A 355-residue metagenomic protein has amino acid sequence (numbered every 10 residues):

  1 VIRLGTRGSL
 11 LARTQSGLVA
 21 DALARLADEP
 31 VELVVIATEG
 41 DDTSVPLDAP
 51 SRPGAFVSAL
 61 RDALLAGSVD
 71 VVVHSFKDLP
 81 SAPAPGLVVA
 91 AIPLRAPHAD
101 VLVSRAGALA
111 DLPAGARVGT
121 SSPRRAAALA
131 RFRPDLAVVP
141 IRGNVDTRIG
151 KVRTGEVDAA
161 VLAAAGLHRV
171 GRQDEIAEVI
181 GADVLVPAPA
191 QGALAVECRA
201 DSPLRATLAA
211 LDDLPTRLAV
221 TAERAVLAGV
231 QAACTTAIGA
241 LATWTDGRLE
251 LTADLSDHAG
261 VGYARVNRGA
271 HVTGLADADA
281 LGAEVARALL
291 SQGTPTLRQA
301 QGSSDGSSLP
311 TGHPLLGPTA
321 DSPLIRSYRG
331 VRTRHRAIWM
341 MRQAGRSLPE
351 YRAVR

Functional and structural regions predicted by a protein language model:
V1-A37, T43-P50, R131-P310: Small-molecule-sensing regulatory modules
R3-G5, V72, A90, G119 (+1 more regions): Short, well-ordered beta-strand segments
V45-V71: Short, structured active-site "lid" loops
V69-V73, D158-A159: Short, Asp-centered acidic motifs that coordinate Mg2+ and/or phosphate in catalytic or ligand-binding sites
F76-L79, P85-L136: A conserved helix-loop-strand patch within extracytoplasmic ligand-binding domains of the periplasmic binding
V88, V101-V103, A193-E197, T252-D254 (+1 more regions): Residues embedded in well-ordered beta-strands
H313-R355: N-terminal basic, low-complexity leaders that serve as flexible interaction/assembly modules and, when applicable, as
